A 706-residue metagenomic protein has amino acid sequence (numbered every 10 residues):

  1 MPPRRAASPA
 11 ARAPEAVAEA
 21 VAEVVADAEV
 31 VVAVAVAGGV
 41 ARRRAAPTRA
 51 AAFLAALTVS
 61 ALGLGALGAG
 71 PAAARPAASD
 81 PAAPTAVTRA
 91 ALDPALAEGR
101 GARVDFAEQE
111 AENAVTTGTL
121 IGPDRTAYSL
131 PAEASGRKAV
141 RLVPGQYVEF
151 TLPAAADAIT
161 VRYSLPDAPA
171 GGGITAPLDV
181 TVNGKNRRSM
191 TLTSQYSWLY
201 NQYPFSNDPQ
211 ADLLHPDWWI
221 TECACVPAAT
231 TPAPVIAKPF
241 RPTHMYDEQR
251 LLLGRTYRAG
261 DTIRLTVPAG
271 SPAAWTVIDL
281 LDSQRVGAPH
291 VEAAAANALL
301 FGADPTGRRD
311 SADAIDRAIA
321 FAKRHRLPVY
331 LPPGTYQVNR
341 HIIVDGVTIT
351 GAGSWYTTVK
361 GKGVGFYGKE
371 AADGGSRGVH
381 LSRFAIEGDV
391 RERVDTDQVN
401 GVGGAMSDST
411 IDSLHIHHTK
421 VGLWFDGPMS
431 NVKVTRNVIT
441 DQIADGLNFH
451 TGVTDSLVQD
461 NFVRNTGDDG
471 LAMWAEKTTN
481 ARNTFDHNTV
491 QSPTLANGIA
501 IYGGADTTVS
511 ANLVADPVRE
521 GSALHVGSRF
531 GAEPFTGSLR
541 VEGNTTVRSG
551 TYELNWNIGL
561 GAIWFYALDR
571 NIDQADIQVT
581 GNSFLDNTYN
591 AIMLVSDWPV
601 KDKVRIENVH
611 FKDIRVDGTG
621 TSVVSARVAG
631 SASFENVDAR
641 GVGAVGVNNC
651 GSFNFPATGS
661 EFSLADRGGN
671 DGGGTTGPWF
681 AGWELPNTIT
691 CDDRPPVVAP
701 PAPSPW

Functional and structural regions predicted by a protein language model:
P2-A10, E15-V17, E23-A77: Secretory targeting and sorting signals
R75, D80-V291: Extracytoplasmic
V143-G145, D304, R326-T335, G351-T357 (+2 more regions): Extracellular beta-strand-rich, repetitive "passenger/adhesive" scaffolds that bind or process carbohydrates
A298-Y330: Acidic Gly/Asp/Thr-rich repetitive segments characteristic of extracellular carbohydrate-active and adhesion proteins
D316, A320-F321, Y336-T350, T358-R383 (+3 more regions): Extracellular beta-strand-rich solenoid/capping regions of secreted or surface-exposed proteins that bind or remodel
V338-H341, G353-S354, T358-V364, D389-T396 (+11 more regions): Short glycine/acidic-rich loop motifs that flank beta-strands on beta-rich extracellular proteins
A352-W355, R377-G388, S407-H418, M429-D445 (+10 more regions): Right-handed parallel beta-helix
S622-C691: Leucine-rich solenoid repeat scaffolds
